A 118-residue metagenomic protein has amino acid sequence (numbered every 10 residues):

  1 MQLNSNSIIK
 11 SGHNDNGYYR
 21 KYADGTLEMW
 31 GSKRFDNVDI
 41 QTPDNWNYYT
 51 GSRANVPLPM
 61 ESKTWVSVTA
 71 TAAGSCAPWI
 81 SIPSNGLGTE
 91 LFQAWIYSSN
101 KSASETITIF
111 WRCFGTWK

Functional and structural regions predicted by a protein language model:
M1-W30, R34-N37: Glycine-rich, low-complexity segments
T26-K118: Extracellular attachment/recognition segments
